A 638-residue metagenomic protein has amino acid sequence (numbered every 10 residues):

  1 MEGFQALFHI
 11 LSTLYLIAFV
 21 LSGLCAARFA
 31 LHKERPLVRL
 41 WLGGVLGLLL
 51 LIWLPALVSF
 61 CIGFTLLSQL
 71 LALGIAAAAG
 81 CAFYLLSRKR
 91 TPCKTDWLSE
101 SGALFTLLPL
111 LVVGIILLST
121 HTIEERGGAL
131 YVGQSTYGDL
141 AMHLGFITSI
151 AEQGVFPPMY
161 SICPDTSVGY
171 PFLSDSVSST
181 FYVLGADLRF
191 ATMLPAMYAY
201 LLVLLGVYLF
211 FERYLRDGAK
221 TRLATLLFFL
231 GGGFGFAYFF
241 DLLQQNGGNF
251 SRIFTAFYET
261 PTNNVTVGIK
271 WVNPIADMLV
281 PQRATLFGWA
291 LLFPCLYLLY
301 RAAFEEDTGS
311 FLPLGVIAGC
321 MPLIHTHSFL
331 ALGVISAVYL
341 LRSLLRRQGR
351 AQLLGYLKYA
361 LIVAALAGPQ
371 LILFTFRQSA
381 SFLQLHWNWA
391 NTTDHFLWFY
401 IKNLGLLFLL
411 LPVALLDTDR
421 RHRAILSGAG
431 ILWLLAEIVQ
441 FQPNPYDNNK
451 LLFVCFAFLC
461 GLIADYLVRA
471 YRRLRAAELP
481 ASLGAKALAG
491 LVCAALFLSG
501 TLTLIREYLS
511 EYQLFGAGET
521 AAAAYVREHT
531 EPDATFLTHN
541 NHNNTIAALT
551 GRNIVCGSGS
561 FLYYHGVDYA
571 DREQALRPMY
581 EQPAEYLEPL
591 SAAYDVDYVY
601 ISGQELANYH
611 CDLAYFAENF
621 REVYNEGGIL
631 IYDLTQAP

Functional and structural regions predicted by a protein language model:
M1-L98: Membrane-embedded, hydrophobic transmembrane alpha-helices
E2, L111-L291, T326-H327, L509-Q513 (+1 more regions): Active-site lumenal/periplasmic loops and adjacent helix-entry segments of GT-C-fold, multi-pass membrane
S59, A276-L279, L298, S310-H325: Membrane-interface alpha helices of multi-pass inner-membrane proteins
L66-R126, G218, P638: Start-transfer (signal-anchor) and selected internal transmembrane alpha helices of multi-pass inner/ER membrane
V112-L118, L230, F234, I324 (+6 more regions): Transmembrane alpha-helical segments
M197-Y200, T285, L330-L332, P445-R473: Hydrophobic/aromatic-rich transmembrane helices and adjacent perimembrane loops
P294-A302, I335-R346, N403-R423, R469: Hydrophobic, aromatic-rich transmembrane alpha-helices and their immediate juxtamembrane boundary segments
R475-P638: Extracytoplasmic
